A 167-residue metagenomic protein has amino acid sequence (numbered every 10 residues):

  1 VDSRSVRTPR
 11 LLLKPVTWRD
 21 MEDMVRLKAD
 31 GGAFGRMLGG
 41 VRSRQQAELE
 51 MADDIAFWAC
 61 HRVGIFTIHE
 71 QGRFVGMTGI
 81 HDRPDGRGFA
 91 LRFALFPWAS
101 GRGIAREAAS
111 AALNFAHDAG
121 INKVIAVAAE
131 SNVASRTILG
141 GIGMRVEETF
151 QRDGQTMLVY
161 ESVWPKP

Functional and structural regions predicted by a protein language model:
V1-R36, E50-A52, I65-P167: Acyl-donor (CoA/ACP) binding surface of acyl/acetyltransferases
L11, R42-S43: Short capping/connector residues at structural and topological boundaries
S43-R62: Active-site rim helix/loop that mediates acceptor-substrate recognition in acyltransferases
